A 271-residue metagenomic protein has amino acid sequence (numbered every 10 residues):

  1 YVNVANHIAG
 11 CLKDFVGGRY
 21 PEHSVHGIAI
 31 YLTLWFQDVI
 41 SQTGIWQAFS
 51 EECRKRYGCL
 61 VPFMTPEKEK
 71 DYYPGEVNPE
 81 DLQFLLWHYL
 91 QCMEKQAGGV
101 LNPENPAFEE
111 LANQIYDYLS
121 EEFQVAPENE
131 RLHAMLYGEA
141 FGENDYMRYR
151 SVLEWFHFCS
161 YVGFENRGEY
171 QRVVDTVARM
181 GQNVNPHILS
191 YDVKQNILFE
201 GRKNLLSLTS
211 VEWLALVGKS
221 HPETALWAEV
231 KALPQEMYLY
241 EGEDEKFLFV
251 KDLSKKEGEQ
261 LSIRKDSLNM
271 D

Functional and structural regions predicted by a protein language model:
Y1-E236, M270: Mixed-charge, low-complexity intrinsically disordered regions
Y240-G242: Conserved hydrophobic positions within beta-strands
K246-K251: Short aromatic-glycine-enriched beta-strand elements
K255-E259: Short, surface-exposed beta-strand-loop junctions and turns on beta-sheet-rich folds
R264-D271: Short nucleic-acid-contacting surface segments enriched for D/E, G, S/T with interspersed K/R
